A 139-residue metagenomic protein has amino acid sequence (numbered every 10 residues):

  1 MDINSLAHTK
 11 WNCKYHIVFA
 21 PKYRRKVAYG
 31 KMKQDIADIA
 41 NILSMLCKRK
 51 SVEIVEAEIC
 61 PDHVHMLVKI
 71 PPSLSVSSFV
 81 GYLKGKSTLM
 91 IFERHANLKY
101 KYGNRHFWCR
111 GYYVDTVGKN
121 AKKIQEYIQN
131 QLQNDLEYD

Functional and structural regions predicted by a protein language model:
M1-D139: Charge-rich, low-complexity N-terminal segments
